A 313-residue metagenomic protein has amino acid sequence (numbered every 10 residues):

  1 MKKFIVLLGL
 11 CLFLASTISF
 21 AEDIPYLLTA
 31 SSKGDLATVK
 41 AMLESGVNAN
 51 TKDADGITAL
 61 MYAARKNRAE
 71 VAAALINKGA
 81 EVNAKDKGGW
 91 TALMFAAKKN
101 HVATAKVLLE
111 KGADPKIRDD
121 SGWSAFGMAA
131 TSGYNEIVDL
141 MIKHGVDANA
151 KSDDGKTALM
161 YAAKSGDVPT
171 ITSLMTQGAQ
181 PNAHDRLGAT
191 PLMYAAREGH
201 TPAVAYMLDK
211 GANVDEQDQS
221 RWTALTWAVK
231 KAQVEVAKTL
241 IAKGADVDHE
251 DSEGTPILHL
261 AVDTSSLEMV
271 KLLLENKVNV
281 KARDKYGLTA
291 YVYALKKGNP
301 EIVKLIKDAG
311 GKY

Functional and structural regions predicted by a protein language model:
L8-S16: Bacterial N-terminal signal peptides
A21-Y62: N-terminal segments that cap or nucleate solenoid repeat domains
T29-G34, Y62-R68, F95-H101, M128-Y134 (+5 more regions): Ankyrin repeat A-helix N-terminal signature
D35-L43, R68-I76, H101-L109, Y134-I142 (+5 more regions): Ankyrin repeat structural motif
V280-Y313: Leucine-rich solenoid repeat scaffolds
